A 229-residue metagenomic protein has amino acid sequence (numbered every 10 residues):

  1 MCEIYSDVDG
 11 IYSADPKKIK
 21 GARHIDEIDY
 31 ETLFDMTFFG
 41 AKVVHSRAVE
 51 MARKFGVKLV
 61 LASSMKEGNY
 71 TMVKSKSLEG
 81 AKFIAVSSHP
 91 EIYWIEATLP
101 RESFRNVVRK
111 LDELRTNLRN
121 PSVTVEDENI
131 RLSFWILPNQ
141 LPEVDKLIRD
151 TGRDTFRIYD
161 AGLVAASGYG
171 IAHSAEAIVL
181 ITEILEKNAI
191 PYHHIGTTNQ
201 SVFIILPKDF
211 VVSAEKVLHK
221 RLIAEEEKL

Functional and structural regions predicted by a protein language model:
M1-T197, S201-L229: C-terminal catalytic "cap/lid" subdomain
